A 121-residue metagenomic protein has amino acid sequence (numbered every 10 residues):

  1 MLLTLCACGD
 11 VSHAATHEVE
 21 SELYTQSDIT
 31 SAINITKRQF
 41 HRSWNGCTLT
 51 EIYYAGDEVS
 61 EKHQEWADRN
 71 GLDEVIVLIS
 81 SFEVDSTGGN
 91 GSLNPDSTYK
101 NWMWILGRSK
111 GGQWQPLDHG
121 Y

Functional and structural regions predicted by a protein language model:
M1-L5: Bacterial N-terminal signal peptides
C6-T98: Flexible low-complexity loop/turn motifs enriched in small/helix-breaking residues
Y99-Y121: Short beta-strand edge/turn micro-motifs at domain boundaries
